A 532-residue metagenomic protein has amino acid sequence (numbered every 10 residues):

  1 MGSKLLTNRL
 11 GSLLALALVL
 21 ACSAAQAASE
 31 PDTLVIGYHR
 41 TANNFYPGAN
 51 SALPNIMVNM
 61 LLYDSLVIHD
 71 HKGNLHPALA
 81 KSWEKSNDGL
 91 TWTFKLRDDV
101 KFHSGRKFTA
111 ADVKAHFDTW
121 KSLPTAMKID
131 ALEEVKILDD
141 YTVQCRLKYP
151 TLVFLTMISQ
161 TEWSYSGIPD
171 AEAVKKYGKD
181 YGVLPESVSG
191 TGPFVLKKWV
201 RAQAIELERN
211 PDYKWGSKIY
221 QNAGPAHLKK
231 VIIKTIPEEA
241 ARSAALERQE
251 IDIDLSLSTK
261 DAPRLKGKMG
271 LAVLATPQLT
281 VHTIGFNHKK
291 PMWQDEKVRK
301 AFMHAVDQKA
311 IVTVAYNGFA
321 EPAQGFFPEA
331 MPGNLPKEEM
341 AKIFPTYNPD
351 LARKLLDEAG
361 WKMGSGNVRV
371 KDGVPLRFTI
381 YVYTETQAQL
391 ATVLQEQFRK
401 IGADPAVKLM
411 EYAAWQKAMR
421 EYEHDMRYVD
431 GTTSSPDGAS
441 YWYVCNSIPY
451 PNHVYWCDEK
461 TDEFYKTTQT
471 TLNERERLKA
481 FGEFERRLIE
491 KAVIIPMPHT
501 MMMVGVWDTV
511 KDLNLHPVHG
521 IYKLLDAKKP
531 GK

Functional and structural regions predicted by a protein language model:
R9, Q26-S29, K95, K128-V174 (+2 more regions): Surface-exposed binding/hinge segments that line and control ligand-binding clefts or catalytic entry sites
G37-N87, D118, S189, G505: N-terminal lobe/hinge region of extracytoplasmic solute-binding protein
K72-N74, T161-I232, A240, N348-E358: Gly/Pro-rich hinge or "lid" segments in bacterial periplasmic/extracellular proteins
T119, Y213-R264, T386, Q395 (+1 more regions): Ligand-site clamp/hinge motif
V135-I137, K197-E208, K234-K290, K297 (+6 more regions): Extracellular/periplasmic solute-recognition and catalytic clefts
F194, N287, P322-S365, Y383-Q389: Structural transition elements
P345, K354, P405-W415, S440-D508 (+1 more regions): Extracytoplasmic/peripheral linker and loop segments enriched in polar/acidic and small residues with frequent Thr/Pro
V504-K532: Long beta-strand-rich cores associated with HINT superfamily self-processing modules
